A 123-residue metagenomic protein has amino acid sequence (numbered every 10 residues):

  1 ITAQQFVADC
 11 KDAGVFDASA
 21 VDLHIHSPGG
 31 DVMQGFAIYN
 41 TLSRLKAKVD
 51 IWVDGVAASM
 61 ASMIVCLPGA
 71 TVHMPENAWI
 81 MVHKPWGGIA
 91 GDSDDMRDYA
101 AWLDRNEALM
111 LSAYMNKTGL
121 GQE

Functional and structural regions predicted by a protein language model:
I1-E123: Terminal-region recognition feature
